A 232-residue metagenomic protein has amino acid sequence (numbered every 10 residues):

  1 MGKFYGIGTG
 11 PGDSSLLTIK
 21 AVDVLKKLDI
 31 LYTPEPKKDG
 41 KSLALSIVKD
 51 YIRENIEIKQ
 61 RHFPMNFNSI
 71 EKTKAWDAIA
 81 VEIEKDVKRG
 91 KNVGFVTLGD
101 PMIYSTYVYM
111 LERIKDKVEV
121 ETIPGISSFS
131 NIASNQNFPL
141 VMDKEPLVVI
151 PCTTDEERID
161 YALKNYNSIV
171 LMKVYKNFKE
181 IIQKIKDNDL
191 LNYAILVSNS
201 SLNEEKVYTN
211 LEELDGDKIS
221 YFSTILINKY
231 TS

Functional and structural regions predicted by a protein language model:
M1-S14, I19-A21, K26-K117, Y208 (+2 more regions): Class I S-adenosyl-L-methionine
F4, L163-S232: A contiguous loop/helix-start segment that scaffolds small-molecule binding in enzyme catalytic cores
D29-I30, F138, S168: Well-ordered beta-strand positions
T33, Q60, F95-T97, T122-G125 (+3 more regions): General beta-strand structural signal in soluble alpha/beta enzymes
K38-K41, N66, S127-S130, F178 (+1 more regions): Short gly/pro/ser/thr-enriched loop/turn and capping motifs at secondary-structure boundaries
I56-K59, E119-E121, V148, Y193: Conserved beta-strand segments of alpha/beta enzyme cores
A78-D86, P139-P151, E213-S223: A polyampholytic, Gly/Pro-enriched intrinsically disordered region
M102-K164, Y230: Class I SAM-dependent methyltransferase SAM-binding "motif I" and its flanking Rossmann-like core
